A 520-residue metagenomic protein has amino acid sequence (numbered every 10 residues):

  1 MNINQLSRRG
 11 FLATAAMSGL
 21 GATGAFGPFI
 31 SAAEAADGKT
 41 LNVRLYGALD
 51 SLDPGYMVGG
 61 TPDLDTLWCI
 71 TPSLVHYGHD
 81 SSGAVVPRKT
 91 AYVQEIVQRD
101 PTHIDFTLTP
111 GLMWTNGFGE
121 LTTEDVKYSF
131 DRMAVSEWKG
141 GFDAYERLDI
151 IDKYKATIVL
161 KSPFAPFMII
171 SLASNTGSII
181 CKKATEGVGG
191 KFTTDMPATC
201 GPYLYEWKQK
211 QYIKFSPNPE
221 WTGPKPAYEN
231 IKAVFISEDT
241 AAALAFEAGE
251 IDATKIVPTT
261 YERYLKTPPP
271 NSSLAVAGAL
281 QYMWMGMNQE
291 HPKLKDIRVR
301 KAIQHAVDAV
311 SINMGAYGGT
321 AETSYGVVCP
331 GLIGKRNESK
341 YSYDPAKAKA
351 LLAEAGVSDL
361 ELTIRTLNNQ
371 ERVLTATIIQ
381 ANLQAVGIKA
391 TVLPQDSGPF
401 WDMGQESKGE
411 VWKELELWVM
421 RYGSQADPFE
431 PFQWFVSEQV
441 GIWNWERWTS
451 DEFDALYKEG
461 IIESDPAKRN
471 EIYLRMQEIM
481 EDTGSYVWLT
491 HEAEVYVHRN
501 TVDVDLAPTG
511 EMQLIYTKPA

Functional and structural regions predicted by a protein language model:
M1-G19: N-terminal secretory signal peptides and thylakoid transit peptides that target proteins across membranes
M17-F29, Y212, P217, A306-K335 (+2 more regions): Detector for C-terminal structural segments
N42, T122-S129, K153-V159, G201-P202 (+6 more regions): Alpha-helical secondary-structure segments
R44-D100, A198-T199: N-terminal lobe/hinge region of extracytoplasmic solute-binding protein
V75-S82, F164, L172-P226, N230 (+2 more regions): Gly/Pro-rich hinge or "lid" segments in bacterial periplasmic/extracellular proteins
Q94-W138, T157, A242-A245, K293: Aromatic- and charge-enriched surface segment that lines or borders ligand/interaction sites
R132, N218-Y264, K389: Ligand-site clamp/hinge motif
G140-T185: Surface-exposed binding/hinge segments that line and control ligand-binding clefts or catalytic entry sites
